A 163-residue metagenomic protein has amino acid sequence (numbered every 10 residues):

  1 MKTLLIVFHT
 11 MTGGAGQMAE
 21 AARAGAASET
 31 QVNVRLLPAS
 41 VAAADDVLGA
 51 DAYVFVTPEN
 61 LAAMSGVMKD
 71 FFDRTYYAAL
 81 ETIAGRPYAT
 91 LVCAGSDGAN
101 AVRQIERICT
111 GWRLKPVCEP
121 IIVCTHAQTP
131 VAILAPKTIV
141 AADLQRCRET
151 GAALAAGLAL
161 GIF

Functional and structural regions predicted by a protein language model:
K2-A26: N-terminal beta1-alpha1 ligand-phosphate binding loop
T3, G14-M18, D46, Q104 (+2 more regions): Charged catalytic carboxylate motif
L4-L5, N33-R35, A89: A structural signal for isolated positions on well-ordered beta-strands in alpha/beta enzyme cores
A19-V32, T110-K115: Short helix-loop-beta junction
Q31-A43: A short beta-strand-loop structural module common to alpha/beta enzyme folds
S40-C124: Helix-loop-strand module that forms the ligand-binding subsite of alpha/beta enzymes
V117-F163: Glycine-rich phosphate/pyrophosphate-binding loop and the adjoining helix
